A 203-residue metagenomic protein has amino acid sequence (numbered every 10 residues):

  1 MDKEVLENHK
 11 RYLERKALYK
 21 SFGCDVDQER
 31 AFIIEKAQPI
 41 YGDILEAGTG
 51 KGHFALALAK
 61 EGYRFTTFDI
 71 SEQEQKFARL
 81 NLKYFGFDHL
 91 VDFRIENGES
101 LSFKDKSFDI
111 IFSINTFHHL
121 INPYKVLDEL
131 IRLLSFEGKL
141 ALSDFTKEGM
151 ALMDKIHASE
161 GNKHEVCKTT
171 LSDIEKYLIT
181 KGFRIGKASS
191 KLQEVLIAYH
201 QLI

Functional and structural regions predicted by a protein language model:
M1-P39, N81-F85, D154: Conserved class I S-adenosyl-L-methionine
E7-H9, K16-G23, A141-A198: C-terminal alpha-helical "lid/dimerization" subdomain adjacent to the S-adenosyl-L-methionine
A37-Q38, L120, L134: A generic alpha-to-beta junction signature in SAM-dependent methyltransferases
Y41-G42, K106: Nucleotide donor/acceptor-binding cores
L45, K51-S100: Class I SAM-dependent methyltransferase SAM/SAH-binding core
F112: A conserved beta-strand element that flanks and buttresses the S-adenosyl-L-methionine
N115-T116: Short catalytic micro-motifs in class I SAM-dependent methyltransferases
Y124-F136: A short glycine-rich, Lys/Arg-flanked "PGG" loop and its adjoining helix->strand segment in the class I
